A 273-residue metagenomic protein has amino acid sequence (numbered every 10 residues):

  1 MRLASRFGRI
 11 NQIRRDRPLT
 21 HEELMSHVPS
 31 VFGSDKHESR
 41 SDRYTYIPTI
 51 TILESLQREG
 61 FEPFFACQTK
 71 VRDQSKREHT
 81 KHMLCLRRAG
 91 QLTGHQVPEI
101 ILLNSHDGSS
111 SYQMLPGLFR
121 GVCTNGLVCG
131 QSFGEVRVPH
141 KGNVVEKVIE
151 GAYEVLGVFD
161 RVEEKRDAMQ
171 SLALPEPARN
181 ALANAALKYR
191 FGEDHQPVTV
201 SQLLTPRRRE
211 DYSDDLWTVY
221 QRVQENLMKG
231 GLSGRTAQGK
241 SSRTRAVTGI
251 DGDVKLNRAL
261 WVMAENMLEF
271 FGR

Functional and structural regions predicted by a protein language model:
M1-I47, E54, R58, S75 (+1 more regions): Intrinsically disordered, low-complexity regulatory segments
M1-Q12, G90-Q96, L102-R273: Intrinsically disordered, low-complexity regions enriched in serine/threonine
H21, H27, H37, H79-H82 (+4 more regions): Histidine (H) residue identity feature
Y46-S111, W261: Amphipathic, interaction-prone secondary-structure segments
